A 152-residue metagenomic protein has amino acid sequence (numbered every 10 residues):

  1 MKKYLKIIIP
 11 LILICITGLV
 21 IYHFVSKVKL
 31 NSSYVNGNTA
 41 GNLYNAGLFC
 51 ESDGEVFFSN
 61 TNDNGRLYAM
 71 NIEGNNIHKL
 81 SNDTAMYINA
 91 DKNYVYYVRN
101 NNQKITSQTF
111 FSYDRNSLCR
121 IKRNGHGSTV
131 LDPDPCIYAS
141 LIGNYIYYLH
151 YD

Functional and structural regions predicted by a protein language model:
M1-I7: Positively charged n-region of N-terminal signal peptides that target proteins for export
L11-D152: Sequence signature of WD/YWTD-type beta-propeller architectures
